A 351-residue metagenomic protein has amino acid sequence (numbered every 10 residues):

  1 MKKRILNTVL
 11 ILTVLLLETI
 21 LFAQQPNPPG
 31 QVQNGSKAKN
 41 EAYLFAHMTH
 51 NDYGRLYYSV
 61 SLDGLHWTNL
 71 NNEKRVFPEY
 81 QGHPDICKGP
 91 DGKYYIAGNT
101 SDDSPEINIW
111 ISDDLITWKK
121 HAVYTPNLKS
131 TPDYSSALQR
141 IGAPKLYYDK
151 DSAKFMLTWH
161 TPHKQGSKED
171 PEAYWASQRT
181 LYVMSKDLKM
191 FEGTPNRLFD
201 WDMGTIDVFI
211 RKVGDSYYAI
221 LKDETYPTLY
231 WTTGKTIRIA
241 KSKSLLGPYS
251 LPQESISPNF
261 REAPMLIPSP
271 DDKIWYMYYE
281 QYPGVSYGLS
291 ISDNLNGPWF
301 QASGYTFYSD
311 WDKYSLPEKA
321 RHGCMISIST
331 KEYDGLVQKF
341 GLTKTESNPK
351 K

Functional and structural regions predicted by a protein language model:
M1-P28: Bacterial Sec-dependent N-terminal signal peptides
Q25-G142, Y147-R261, P268-W275, Y279-K351: Beta-rich carbohydrate-recognition and catalytic domains
